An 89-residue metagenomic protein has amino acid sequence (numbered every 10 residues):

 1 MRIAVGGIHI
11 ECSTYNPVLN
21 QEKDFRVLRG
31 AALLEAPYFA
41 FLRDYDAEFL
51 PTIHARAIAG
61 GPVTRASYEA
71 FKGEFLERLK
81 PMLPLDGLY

Functional and structural regions predicted by a protein language model:
M1-Y45, I53: N-terminal amphipathic/basic leader segments beginning at the initiator methionine
A4, H9-E11, V18-L19, F25 (+2 more regions): Active-site histidine-anchored catalytic micro-motif
P51-G61: Short connector loops at secondary-structure junctions
